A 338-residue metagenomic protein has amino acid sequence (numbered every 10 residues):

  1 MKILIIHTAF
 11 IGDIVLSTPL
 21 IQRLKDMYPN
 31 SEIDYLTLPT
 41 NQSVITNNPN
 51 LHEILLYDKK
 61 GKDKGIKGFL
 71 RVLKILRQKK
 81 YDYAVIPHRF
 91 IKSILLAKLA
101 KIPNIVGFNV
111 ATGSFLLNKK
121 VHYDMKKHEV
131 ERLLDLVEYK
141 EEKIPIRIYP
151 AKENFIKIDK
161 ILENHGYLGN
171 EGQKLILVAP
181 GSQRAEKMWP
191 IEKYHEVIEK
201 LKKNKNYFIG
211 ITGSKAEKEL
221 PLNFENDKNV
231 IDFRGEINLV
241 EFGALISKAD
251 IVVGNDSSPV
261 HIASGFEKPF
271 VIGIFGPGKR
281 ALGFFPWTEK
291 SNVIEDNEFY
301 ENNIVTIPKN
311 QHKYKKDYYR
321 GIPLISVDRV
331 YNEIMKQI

Functional and structural regions predicted by a protein language model:
M1-I338: Catalytic machinery of carbohydrate-active enzymes, primarily nucleotide-sugar-dependent glycosyltransferases
